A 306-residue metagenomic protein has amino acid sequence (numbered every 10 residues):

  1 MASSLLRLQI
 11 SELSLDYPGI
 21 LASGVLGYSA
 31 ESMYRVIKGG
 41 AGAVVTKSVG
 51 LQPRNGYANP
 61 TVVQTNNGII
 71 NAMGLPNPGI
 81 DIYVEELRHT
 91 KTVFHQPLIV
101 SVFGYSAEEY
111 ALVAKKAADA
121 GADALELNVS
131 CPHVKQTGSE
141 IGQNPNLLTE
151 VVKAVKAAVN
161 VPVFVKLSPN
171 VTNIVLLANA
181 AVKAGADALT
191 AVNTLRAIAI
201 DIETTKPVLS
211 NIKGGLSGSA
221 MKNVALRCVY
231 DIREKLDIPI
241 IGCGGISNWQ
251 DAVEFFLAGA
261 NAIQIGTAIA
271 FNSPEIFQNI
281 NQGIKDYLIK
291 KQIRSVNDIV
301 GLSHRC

Functional and structural regions predicted by a protein language model:
M1-L98: N-terminal capping/small domains of soluble enzymes
L15-Y28, G74-P76, L98-Y110, F164-T172 (+2 more regions): Active-site mouth loops of central-metabolism enzymes
V25, G50, C131, L195 (+1 more regions): Flexible, active-site-proximal loop/turn residues at the rims of small-molecule/cofactor binding pockets and catalytic
Y34-G39, A43, N59, Y105-I241 (+1 more regions): Alpha/beta enzyme core
K47, G244, G266-T267: Short beta->alpha connector loops at strand-helix junctions that form conserved, small/polar/Pro-enriched
R54-N67, I200-G214, F256, T267-I293: C-terminal helical cap(s) of enzyme catalytic domains, especially alpha/beta-barrels
K222, Q282-C306: Extended, intrinsically disordered, low-complexity segments
I246-N248, I269-A270: Short Gly/Pro-enriched loop/turn and capping motifs at secondary-structure junctions
